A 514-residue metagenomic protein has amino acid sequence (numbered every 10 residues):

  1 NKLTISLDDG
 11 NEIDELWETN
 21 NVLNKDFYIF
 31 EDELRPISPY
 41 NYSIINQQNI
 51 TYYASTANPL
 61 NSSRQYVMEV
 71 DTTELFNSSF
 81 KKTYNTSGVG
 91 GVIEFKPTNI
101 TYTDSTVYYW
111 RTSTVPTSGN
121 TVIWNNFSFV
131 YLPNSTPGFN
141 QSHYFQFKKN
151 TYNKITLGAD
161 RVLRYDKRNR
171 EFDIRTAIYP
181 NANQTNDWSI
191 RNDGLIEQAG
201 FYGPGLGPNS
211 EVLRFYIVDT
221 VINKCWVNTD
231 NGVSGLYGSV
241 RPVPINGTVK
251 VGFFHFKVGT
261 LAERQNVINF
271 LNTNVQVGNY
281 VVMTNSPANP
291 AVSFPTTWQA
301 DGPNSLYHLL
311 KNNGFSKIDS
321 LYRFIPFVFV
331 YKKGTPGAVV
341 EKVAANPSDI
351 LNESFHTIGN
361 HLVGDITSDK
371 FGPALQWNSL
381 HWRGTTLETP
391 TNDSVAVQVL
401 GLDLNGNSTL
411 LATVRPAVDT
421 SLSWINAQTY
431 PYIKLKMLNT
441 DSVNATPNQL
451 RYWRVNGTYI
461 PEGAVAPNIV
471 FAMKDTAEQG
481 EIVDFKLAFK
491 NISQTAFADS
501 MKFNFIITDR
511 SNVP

Functional and structural regions predicted by a protein language model:
N1, S87-V107, T117-S118, N266-N269 (+3 more regions): Signal that preferentially marks extracellular ectodomain short beta-strand elements of beta-sandwich modules
N1-I29, V275-G278, M283-N352, V363 (+2 more regions): Long, contiguous interaction/targeting segments characteristic of exported/extracellular or secretory-pathway proteins
N1-V92, T98-Y109, S113-K154, I460-P514: Extracellular/luminal regions of secreted and cell-surface proteins that mediate adhesion/ECM remodeling
T4, E69, Y109-S113, V281-M283 (+2 more regions): Residues within well-ordered beta-strands of beta-sheet-rich folds
E69, S113, Y216-V218, F327-V330 (+1 more regions): Conserved hydrophobic/aromatic positions in well-ordered beta-strands
E74-N85, N223-V227, L404-R415, S511-P514: Surface-exposed loop/edge segments in extracytoplasmic proteins
W124-N126, V130-G200, P204-E211, A345-F503: Beta-strand-rich ligand- or partner-binding modules with a strong bias toward extracellular/periplasmic carbohydrate
D160-G359: Short acidic-hydrophobic catalytic motif
